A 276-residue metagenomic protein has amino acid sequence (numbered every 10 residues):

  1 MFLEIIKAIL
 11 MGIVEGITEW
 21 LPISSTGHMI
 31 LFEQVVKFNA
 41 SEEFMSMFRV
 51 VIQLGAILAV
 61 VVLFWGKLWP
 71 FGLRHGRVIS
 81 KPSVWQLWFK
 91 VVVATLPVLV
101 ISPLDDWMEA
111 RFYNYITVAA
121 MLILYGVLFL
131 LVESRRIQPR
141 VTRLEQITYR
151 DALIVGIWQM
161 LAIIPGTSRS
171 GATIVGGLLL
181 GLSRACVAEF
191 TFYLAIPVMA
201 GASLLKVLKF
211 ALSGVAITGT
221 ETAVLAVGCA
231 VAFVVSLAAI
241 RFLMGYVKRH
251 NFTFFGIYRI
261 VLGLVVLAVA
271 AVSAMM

Functional and structural regions predicted by a protein language model:
M1-M276: Multi-pass membrane proteins that catalyze or facilitate reactions on polyprenyl-/lipid-phosphate substrates and their
